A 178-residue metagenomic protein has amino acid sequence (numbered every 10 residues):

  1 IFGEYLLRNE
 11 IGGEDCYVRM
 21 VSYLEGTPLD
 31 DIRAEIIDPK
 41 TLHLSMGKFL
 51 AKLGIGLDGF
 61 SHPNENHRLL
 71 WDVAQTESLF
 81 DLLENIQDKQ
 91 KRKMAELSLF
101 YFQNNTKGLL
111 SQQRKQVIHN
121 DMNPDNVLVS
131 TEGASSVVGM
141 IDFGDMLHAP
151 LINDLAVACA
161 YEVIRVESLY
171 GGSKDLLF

Functional and structural regions predicted by a protein language model:
F2-L42: Conserved structural core of kinase catalytic domains
V18, K115-V117, V138, P150: Hydrophobic "anchor" residues on beta-strands that sit immediately upstream of conserved functional sites
R33-R92, K115: A cross-family kinase active-site recognition segment
G59-H62, S78-N120, S130-S135: An alpha-helical support segment within catalytic cores of ATP-dependent transferases
D121, D142: Conserved catalytic-loop position in the HRD/HxD motif
D125-N126: Conserved protein-kinase catalytic-loop position immediately C-terminal to the HRD catalytic Asp
I152-F178: Active-site activation/catalytic loop segments of kinase-like enzymes and analogous catalytic loops in related
